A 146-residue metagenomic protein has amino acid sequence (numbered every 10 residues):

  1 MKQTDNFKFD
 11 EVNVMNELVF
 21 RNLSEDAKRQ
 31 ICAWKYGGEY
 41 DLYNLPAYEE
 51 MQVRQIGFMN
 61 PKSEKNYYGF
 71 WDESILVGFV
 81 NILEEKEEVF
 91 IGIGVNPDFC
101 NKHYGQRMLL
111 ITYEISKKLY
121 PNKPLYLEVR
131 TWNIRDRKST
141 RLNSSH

Functional and structural regions predicted by a protein language model:
M1-D26, A33: Conserved N-terminal entry element of GNAT/NAT acetyltransferase domains
N22-R29, A33-G92, N96-D98, I115 (+1 more regions): Acetyl-CoA-dependent GNAT
G94, R107, R135: Short alpha-helical segment within the catalytic ATP-binding CA
F99, H103-I111: Conserved acetyl-CoA pyrophosphate-binding loop and the N-cap/start of the following alpha-helix in GNAT-like
Y126-R137: Conserved beta-strand-loop-alpha-helix junction that forms the acyl-donor binding cleft
T140-S145: Conserved small/polar residues in nucleotide/adenosyl-binding loops
